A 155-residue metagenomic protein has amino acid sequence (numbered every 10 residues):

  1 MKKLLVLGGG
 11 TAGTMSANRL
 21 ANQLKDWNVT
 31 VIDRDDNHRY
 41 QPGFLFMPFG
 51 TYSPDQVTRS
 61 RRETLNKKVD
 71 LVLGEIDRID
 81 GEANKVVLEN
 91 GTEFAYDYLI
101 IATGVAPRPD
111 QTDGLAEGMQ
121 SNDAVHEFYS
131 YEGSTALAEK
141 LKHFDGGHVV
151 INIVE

Functional and structural regions predicted by a protein language model:
M1-D70, E155: Beta1-alpha1 glycine-rich phosphate/pyrophosphate-binding loop at the start of Rossmann-like nucleotide-binding domains
K3-V29, Q111, G118-E155: Rossmann-like dinucleotide/flavin-binding elements
G13, R78, F94, A106-P107: Glycine-rich nucleotide phosphate-binding loop and flanking beta-alpha elements of Rossmann-like dinucleotide-binding
V72-N84: A conserved short coil-to-beta-strand element within the FAD-binding core of flavoproteins
L88, I101-A102, I151: Redox-cofactor binding/interface segments in oxidoreductases and associated redox assembly factors
E89-Y98: Core beta-strand elements of the Rossmann-like FAD/NAD(P) dinucleotide-binding domain in flavoenzyme oxidoreductases
T103-A116: Flavin (primarily FAD) binding-site architecture
